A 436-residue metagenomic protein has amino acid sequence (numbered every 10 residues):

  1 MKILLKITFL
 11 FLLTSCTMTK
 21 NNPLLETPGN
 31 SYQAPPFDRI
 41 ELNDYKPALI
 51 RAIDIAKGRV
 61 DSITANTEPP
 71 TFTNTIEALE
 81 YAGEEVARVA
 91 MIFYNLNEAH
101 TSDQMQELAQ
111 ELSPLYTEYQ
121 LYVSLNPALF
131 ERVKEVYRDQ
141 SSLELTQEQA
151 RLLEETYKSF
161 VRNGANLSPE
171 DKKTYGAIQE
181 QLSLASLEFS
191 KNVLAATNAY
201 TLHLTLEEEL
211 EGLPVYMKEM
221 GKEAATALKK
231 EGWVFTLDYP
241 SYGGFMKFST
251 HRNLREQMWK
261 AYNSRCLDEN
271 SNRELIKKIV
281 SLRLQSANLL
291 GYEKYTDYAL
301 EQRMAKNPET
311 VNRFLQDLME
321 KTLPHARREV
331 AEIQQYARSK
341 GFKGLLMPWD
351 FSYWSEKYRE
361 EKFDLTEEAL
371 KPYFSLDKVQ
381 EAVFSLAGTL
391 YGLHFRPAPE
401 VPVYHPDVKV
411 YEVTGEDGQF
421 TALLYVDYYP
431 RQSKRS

Functional and structural regions predicted by a protein language model:
K2-L10: Sec-dependent signal peptide recognition, specifically the positively charged N-region followed immediately by
T14-S15: C-terminal motif of bacterial Sec signal peptides marking the signal peptidase cleavage site
K20-L213: N-terminal helix-rich structural modules
G29-D44, F93-L112, E135-A177, T236-R273 (+3 more regions): Short His/Asp/Glu-rich catalytic/ion-coordination signatures at enzyme active sites or charged loops
A48, R132, V136, E188 (+6 more regions): Residues that form generic nucleotide/phosphate-binding pockets
E148, L152, K191, A196-T236 (+3 more regions): Active-site-proximal, well-structured secondary-structure segments within enzyme catalytic domains
N163, Q181-L184, K191, S241-G243 (+3 more regions): Short loop/turn segments at secondary-structure transitions that flank enzyme active sites
